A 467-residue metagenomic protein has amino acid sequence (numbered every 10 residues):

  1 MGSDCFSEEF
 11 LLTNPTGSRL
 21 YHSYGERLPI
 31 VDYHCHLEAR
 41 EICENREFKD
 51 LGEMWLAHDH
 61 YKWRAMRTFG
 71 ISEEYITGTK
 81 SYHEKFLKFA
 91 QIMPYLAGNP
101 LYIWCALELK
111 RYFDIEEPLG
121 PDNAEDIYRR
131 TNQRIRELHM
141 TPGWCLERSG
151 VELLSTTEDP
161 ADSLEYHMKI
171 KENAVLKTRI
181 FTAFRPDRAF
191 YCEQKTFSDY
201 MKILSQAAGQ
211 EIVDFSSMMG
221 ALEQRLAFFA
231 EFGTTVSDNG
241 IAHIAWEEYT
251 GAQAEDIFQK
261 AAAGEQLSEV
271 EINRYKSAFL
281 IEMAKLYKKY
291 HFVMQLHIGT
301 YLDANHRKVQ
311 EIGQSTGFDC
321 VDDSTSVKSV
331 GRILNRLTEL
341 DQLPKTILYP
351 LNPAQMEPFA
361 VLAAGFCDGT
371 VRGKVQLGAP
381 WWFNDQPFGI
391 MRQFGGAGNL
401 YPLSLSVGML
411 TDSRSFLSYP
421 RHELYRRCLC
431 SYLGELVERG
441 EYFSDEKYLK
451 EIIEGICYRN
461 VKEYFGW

Functional and structural regions predicted by a protein language model:
G2-Y290, Q342-P344, L348-P353, E357-A360 (+1 more regions): Metal-cofactor-binding active-site regions of metalloenzymes
S268-E269, F318-S324: A short acidic, glycine-rich active-site loop that binds or catalyzes chemistry on phosphate/adenosine moieties
M294-L296: C-terminal amphipathic alpha-helical interaction region
T300, N305: Hard-cation-handling environments
V309-V321: Active-site loop ensemble at the mouth of alpha/beta enzyme cores that anchors a bound cofactor
S324-V330: Divalent-cation-assisted or electrostatically stabilized phosphate/pyrophosphate-binding catalytic cores
I333-E339: Short, basic/hydrophobic alpha-helical segments
